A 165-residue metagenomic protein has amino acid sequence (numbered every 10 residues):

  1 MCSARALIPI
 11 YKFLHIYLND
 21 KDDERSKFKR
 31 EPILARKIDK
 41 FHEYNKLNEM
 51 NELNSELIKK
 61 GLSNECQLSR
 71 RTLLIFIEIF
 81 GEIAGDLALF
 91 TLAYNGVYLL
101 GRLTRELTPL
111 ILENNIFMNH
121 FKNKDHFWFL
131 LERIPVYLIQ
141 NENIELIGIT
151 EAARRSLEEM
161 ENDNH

Functional and structural regions predicted by a protein language model:
M1-H165: ATP-binding/phosphotransfer module of carbohydrate and carboxylate kinases, centering on a glycine-rich
